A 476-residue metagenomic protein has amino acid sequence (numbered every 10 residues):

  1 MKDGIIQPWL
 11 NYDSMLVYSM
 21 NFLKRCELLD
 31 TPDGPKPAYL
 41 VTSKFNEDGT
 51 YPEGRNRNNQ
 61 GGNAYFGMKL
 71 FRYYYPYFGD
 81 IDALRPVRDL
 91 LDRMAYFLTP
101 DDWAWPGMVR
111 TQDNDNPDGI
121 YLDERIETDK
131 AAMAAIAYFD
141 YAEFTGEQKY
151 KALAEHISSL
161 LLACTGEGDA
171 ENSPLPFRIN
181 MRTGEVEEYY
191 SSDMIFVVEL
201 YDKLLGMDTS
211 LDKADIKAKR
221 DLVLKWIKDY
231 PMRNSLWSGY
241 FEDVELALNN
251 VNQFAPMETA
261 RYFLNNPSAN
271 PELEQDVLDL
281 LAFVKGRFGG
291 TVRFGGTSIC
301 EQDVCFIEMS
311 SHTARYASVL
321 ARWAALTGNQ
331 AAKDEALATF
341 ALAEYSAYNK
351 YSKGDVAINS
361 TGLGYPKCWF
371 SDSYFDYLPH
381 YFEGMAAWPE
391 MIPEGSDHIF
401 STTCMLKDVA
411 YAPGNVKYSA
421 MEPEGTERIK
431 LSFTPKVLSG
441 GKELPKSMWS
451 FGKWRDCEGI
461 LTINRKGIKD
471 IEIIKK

Functional and structural regions predicted by a protein language model:
M1-D33, D89, K203, M207 (+4 more regions): Terminal, non-catalytic domain-edge segments
M1-G4, N56-P76, G119, D123-E143 (+4 more regions): Well-ordered alpha-helical segments within folded domains of soluble proteins
M1-G62, I81-D118, Q148, E155 (+5 more regions): Low-complexity, Ser/Thr/Pro/Gly-enriched N-terminal "stalk/linker" regions
G34-N56, D101-I120, E171-V186, L236-L246 (+2 more regions): Surface-exposed intrinsically disordered loops and tails
Y77, F97, F144, C164 (+4 more regions): Alpha-solenoid helical repeat scaffolds
A142, E147-Y230: Solenoidal tandem-repeat scaffolds enriched in leucines and small polar residues
L211, K219-L236, N249-M257, N265: Beta-propeller domains
M391-K476: C-terminal beta-sandwich/jelly-roll accessory domains of carbohydrate-active enzymes
